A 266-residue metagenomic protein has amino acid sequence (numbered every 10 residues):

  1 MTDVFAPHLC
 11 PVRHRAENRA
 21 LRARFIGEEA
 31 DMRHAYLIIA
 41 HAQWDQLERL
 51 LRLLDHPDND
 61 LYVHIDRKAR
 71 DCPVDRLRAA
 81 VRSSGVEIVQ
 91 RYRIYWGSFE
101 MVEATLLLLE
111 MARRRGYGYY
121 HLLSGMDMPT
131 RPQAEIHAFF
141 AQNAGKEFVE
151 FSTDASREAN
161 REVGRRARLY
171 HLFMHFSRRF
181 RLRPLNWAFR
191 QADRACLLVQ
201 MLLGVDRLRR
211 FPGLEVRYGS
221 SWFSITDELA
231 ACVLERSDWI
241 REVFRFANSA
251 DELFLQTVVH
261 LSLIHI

Functional and structural regions predicted by a protein language model:
C10, N18, F25-I39, D45: N-proximal low-complexity "stem/linker" segments adjacent to membrane-targeting elements
Q43-L54: Short, well-formed alpha-helical segments that are part of the catalytic scaffolds of diverse glycosyltransferases
D58-Q90: Acidic donor-binding segment of Leloir-type glycosyltransferases
R82-Y117: Active-site-proximal specificity loops/subdomain of glycosyltransferases
Y120: Short aromatic/hydrophobic "clamp" motif used to bind/position activated sugar donors
R131-R165: Conserved donor-nucleotide/metal-binding helix-loop-beta segment in metal-dependent transferases, i.e., the alpha-helix
R210-S224: A recurrent flexible, glycine/aromatic-enriched loop bordering the glycosyltransferase active site that acts as
I264-I266: Conserved small/polar residues in nucleotide/adenosyl-binding loops
